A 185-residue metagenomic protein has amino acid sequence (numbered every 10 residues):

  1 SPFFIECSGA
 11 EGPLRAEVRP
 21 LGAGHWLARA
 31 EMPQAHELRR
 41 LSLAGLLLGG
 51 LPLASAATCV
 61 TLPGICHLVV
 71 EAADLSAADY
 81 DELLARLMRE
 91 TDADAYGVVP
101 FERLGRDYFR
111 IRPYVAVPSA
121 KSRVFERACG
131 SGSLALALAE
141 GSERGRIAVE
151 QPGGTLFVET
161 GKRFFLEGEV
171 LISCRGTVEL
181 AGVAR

Functional and structural regions predicted by a protein language model:
S1-A128, A135-R185: Active-site proximal loop and beta-alpha junction motif in alpha/beta enzyme cores
